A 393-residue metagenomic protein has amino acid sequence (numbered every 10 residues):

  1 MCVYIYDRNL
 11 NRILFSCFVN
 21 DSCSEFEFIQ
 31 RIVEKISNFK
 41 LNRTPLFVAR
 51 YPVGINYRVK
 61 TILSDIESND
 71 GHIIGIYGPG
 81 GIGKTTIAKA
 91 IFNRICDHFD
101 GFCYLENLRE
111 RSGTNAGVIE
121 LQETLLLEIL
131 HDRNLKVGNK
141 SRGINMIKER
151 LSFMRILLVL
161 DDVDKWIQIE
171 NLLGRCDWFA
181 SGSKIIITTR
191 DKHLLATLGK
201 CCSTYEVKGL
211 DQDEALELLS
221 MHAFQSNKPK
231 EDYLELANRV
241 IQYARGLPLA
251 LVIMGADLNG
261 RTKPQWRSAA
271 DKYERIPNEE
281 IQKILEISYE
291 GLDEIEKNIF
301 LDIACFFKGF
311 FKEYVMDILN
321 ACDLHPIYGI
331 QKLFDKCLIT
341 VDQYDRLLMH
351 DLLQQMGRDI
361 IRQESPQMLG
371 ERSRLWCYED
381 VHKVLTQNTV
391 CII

Functional and structural regions predicted by a protein language model:
M1-I66, H72, I82, T86-A90 (+7 more regions): Accessory end-domains appended to solenoid repeat scaffolds used in host defense
I5-R12, S152, D177-F179, K230 (+2 more regions): Surface-exposed helical/coil interface segments that assemble multiprotein signaling complexes
L10-S16, F26, F39-P45, G101 (+6 more regions): Non-catalytic, charged helical/coil tracts that couple and regulate nucleotide-powered enzyme cores
C17-I82, T86-I95, E106-L108, G117 (+7 more regions): N-terminal flanking helix/linker immediately upstream of nucleotide/cofactor-binding cores
T85, D161, A215, L247 (+1 more regions): Short, conserved phosphate/pyrophosphate- and ester-handling motifs at nucleotide-, phospho-/glycolipid
A88-A90, A116-I119, E170-G174, K184 (+8 more regions): Short coil/turn segments at secondary-structure boundaries
N93-D100, S141-L210: A conserved switch/coupling segment of P-loop NTPase cores
